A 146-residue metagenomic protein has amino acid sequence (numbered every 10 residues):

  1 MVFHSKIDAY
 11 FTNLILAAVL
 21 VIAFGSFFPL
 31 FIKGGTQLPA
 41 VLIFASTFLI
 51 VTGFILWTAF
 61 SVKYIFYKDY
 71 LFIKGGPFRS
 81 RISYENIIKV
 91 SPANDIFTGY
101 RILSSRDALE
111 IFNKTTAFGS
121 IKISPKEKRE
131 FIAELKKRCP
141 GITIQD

Functional and structural regions predicted by a protein language model:
M1-G35, A108-E110, T116-F118: N-terminal membrane-targeting/pre-transmembrane regions
A17-F24, S46-L56: Hydrophobic alpha-helical transmembrane segments of multipass integral membrane proteins
T36-T47: Hydrophobic alpha-helical transmembrane segments
V51-Y84: Conserved beta-hairpin
K74-E130: Non-transmembrane, membrane-adjacent beta-strand/coil modules in membrane-associated proteins and peripheral
I144-Q145: Acidic, PIN/NYN-like endoribonuclease modules and their adjacent C-terminal/linker elements
